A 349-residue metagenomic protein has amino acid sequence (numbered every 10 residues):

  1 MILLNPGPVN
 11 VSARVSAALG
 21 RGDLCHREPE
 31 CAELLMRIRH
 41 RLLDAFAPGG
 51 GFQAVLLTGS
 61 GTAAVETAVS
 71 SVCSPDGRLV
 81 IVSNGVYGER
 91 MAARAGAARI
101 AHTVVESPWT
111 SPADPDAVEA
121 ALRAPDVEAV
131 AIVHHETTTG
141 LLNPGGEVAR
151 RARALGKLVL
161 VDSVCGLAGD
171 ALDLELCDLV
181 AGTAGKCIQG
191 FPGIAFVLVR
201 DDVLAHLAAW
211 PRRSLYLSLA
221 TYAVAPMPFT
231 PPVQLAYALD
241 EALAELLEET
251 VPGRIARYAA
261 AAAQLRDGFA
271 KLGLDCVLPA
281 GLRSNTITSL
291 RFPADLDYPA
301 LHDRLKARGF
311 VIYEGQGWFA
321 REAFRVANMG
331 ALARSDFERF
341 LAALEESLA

Functional and structural regions predicted by a protein language model:
M1, A323-A349: PLP-dependent enzyme catalytic core of the Aspartate aminotransferase-like
M1-T58, T62: A glycine-/small-polar-enriched, mobile loop at the entrance of the PLP active site in fold-type I
N10-V11, G185-D267: Active-site C-terminal subdomain of aminotransferase-like
F52-V80, G88-M91: Conserved beta-loop-alpha segment that forms the PLP phosphate-binding cup at the N-terminus of a helix
V82-I100, P108: Substrate-binding/gating loop at the entrance of the active-site cleft, primarily in PLP-dependent aminotransferase-like
P112-V164, A168: Active-site phosphate-binding strand-loop segment of PLP-dependent enzymes
D173-G185: Conserved active-site segment immediately N-terminal to the catalytic lysine that forms the internal aldimine
D275-L305: Conserved PLP-binding catalytic core of the aspartate aminotransferase-like
